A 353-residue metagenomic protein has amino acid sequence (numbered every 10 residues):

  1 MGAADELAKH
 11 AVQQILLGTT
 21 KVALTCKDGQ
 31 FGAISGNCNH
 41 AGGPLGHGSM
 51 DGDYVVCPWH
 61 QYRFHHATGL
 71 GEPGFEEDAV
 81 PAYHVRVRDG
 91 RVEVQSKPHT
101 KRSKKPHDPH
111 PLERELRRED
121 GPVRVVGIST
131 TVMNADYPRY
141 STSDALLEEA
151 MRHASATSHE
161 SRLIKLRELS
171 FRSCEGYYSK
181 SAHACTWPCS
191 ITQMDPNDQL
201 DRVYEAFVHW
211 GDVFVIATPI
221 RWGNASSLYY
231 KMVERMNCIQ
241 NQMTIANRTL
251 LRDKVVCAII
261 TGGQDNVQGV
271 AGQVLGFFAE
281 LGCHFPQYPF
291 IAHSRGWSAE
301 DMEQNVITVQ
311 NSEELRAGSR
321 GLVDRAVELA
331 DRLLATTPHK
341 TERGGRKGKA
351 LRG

Functional and structural regions predicted by a protein language model:
M1-G52, Y83-L112, R117-E119: N-terminal pre-ligand scaffold of iron-sulfur
N39, S190-H284: Helix-loop-strand module that forms the ligand-binding subsite of alpha/beta enzymes
N39-G42, Q61, E175-Y178: Cys/His-coordinated zinc-binding microdomains
G52-W59, G71-V80, P188-Q199: Short cysteine/histidine-rich metal-coordination sites, predominantly Zn2+-binding motifs
R63-P111, E205-A217: Short Fe-S-cluster ligation motifs
K104-V123, V132, T142-A145, T192 (+1 more regions): Glycine-rich phosphate/pyrophosphate-binding loop and the adjoining helix
S141-S155: Short catalytic helix/loop segments, enriched in acidic residues and glycine and frequently bearing histidine
L163-C189, S298-N305: N-terminal beta-loop-helix "entrance" segment that forms/cooperates in small-molecule cofactor or anionic ligand
